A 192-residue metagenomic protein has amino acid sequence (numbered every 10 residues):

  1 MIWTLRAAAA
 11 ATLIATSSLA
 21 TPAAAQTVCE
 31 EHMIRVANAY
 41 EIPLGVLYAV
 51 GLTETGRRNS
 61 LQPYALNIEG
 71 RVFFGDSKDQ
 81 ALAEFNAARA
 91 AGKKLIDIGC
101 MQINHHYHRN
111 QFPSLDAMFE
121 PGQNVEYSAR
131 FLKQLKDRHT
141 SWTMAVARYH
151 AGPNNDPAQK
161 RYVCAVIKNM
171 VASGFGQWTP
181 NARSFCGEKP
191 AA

Functional and structural regions predicted by a protein language model:
M1-A9: Bacterial N-terminal signal peptides that target proteins for export
A9-A15: Hydrophobic helical h-region of N-terminal Sec-dependent signal peptides in bacterial secretory/periplasmic proteins
A15-P22: N-terminal signal peptide c-region/cleavage motif recognized by signal peptidases
A25-A192: Catalytic glycan-binding domains that act on GlcNAc-containing polysaccharides
